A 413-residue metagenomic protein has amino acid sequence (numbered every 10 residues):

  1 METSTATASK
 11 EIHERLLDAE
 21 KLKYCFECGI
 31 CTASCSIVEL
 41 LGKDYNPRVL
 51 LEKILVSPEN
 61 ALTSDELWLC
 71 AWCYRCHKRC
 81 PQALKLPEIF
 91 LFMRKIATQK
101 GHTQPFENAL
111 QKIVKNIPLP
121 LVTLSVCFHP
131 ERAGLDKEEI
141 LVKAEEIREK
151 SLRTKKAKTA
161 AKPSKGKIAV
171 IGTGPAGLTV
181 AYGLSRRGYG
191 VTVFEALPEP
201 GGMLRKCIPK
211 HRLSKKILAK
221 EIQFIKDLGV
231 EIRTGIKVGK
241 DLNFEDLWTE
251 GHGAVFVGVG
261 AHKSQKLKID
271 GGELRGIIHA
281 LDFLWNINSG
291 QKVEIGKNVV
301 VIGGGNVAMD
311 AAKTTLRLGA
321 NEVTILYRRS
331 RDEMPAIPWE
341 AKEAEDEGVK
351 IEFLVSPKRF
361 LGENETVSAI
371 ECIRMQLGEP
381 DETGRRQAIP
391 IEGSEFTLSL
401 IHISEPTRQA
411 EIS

Functional and structural regions predicted by a protein language model:
M1-K10, V38-T63, L84-Q111, E138 (+3 more regions): Non-heme iron-sulfur electron-transfer modules
A6-E27, L51-C73, R153-I171, A176 (+5 more regions): Ferredoxin-like iron-sulfur electron-transfer modules
K21-V38, S64-L84, E138, T173 (+2 more regions): Cysteine-centered iron-sulfur cluster-binding motifs in ferredoxin-type domains/subunits of redox enzymes
L86-T192, A196-L197, L204-H211, A254-V257 (+1 more regions): Fe-S ferredoxin-like electron-transfer domains and their immediately adjacent linker/connector regions across
E138, E149, R153-I171, R187 (+4 more regions): FAD-binding core/adjacent interface of flavoenzyme oxidoreductases
V170-F194, T234-F244, K263-K266, D282-P338 (+2 more regions): Rossmann-like dinucleotide/flavin-binding elements
V193, L197-L228, I232, I287 (+1 more regions): Rossmann-like dinucleotide-binding cores of NAD(P)H-dependent redox enzymes
I401-H402, P406-S413: Single conserved hydrophobic/aromatic residue that forms the stacking wall/gate of nucleotide- or nucleobase-binding
